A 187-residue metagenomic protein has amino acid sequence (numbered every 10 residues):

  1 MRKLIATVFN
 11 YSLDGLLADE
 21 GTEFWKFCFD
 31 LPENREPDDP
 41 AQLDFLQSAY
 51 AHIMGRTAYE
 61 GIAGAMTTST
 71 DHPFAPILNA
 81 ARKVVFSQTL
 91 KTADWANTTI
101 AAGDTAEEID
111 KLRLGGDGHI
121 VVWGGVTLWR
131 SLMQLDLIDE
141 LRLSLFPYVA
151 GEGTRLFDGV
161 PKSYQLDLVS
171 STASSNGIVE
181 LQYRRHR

Functional and structural regions predicted by a protein language model:
M1-L137, P147-R187: Portal/gating segments that form or line small-molecule/metal binding sites
S144: Non-cysteine beta-strand/loop elements that form the S-adenosyl-L-methionine
